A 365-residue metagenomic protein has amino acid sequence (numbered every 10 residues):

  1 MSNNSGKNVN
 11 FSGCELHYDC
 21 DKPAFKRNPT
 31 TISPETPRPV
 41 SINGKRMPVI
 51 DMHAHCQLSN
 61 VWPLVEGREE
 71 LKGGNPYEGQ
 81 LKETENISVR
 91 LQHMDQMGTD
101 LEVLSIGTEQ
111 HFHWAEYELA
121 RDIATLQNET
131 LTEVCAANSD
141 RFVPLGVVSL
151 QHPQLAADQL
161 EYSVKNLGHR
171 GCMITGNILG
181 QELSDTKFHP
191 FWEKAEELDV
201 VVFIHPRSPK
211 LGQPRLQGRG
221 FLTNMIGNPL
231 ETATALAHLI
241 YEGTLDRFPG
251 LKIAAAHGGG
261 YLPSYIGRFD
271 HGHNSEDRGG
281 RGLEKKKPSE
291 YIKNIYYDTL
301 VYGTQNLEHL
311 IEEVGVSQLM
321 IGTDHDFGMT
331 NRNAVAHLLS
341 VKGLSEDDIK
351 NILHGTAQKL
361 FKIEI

Functional and structural regions predicted by a protein language model:
S2-P48, L58-L101, E129-A137, D158-Y162 (+5 more regions): Mid-to-C-terminal alpha-helical segments outside catalytic/metal-binding sites
I50-A54, E102-L104, V143-G146, C172-I174 (+4 more regions): Hydrophobic faces of well-ordered beta-strands that scaffold small-molecule active sites in alpha/beta enzyme cores
Q57-S59, Q110-F112, Q151-H152, G180 (+4 more regions): Active-site environment of divalent metal-dependent phosphoester hydrolases
L71-G79, G176-N177, I226, P288-Y296: Short, basic, glycine/proline-bearing loop/turn elements
D100-E242: Active-site gating/metal-coordination segments in enzymes
S139-P144, H169-R170, P249, S289-K293 (+1 more regions): Short, surface-exposed connector motifs at secondary-structure boundaries
A233-L236, E276-R281, T299-G303: A general structural motif
I240-E290: Aromatic-lined glycan-binding groove of carbohydrate-active enzymes
